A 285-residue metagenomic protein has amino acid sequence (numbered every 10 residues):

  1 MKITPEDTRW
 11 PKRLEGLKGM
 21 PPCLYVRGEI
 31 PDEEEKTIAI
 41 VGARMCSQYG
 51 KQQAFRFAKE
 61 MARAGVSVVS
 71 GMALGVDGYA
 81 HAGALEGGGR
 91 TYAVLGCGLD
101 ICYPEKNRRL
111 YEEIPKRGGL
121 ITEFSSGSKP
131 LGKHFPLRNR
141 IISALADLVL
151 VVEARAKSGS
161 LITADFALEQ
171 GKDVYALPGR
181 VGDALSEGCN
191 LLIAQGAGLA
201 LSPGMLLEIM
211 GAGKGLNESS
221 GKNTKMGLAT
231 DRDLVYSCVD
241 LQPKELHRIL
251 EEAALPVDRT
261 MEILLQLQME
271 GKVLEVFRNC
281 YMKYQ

Functional and structural regions predicted by a protein language model:
K2-Q285: Glycine-biased, small-residue-rich flexible motifs in mid-sequence functional cores and linkers
